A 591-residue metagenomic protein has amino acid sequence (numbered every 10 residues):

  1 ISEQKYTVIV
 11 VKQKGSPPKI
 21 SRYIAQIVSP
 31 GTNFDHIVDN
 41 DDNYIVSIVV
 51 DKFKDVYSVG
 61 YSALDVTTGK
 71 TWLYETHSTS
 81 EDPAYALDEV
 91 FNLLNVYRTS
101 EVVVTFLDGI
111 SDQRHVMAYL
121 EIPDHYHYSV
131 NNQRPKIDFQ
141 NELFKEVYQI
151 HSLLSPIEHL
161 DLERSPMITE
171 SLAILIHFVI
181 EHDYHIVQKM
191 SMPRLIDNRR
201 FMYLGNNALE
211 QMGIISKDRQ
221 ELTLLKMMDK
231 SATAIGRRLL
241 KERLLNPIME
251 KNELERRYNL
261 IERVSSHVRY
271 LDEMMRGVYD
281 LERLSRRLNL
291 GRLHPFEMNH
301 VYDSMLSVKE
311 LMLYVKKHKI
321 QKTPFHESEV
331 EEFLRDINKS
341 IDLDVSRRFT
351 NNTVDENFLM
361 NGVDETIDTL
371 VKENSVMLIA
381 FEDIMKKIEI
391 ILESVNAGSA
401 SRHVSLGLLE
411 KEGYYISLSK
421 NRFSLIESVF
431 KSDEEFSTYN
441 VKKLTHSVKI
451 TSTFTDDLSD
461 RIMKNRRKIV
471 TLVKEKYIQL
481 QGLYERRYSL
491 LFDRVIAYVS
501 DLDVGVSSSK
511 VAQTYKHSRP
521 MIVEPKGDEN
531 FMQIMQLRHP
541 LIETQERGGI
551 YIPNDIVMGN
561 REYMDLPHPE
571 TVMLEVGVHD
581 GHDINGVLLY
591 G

Functional and structural regions predicted by a protein language model:
S2-E262, D280-E282, R286, L293-K386 (+1 more regions): Charged catalytic and DNA/RNA-contacting regions of genome-maintenance and nucleic-acid-processing enzymes
I9, I45-S47, G60-A63, V103 (+11 more regions): Structured core elements
Q13, I186-D197, I388-G407, K510-Q536: Long, charged, glycine-rich C-terminal linkers/tails
V56, S165, K420-D456, S508-G591: ATPase nucleotide-binding head domains, primarily ABC-like/P-loop NTPase cores
W72-Y74, D112-R114, E242-R243, Y415-I416 (+3 more regions): Short helix/loop capping segments that flank catalytic or ligand/cofactor-binding pockets
D280, K468-E524: Charged, surface-exposed helical/loop "interaction arms" that form contiguous linear patches used for dimerization
L359-K431, V441-K443, I450, L458: Conserved ASCE P-loop ATPase motor domains encompassing nucleic-acid-directed helicases/translocases
T438-G482, V499: Extended, charged coiled-coil "arm/hinge" scaffolds of SMC/Rad50-like chromosome-maintenance ATPases and other large
